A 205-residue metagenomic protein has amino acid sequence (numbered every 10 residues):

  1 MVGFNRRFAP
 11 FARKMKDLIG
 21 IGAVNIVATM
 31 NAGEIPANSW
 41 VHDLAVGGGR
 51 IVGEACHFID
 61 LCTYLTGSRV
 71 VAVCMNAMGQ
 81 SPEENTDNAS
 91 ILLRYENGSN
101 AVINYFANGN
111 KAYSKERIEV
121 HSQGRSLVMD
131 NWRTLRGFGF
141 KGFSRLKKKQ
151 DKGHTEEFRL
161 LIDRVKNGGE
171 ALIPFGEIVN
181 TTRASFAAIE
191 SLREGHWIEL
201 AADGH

Functional and structural regions predicted by a protein language model:
N5-P82, G195: Predominantly a Rossmann-like dinucleotide-binding segment in NAD(P)-dependent oxidoreductases
A12-K14, A37-H42, E84-D87, K115-E116 (+2 more regions): Short aromatic-enriched loop/helix-cap "lid" or pocket-rim segments at secondary-structure transitions that line
K14, E96, D163-H205: C-terminal helix-rich "cap/oligomerization" subdomain common to oxidoreductases
G20, A112-R117, F138-K148: A short, polar/proline- and glycine-enriched secondary-structure boundary/capping micro-motif
V46-V52, F143-K152: A short glycine-threonine-serine/GTX helix/turn-capping micro-motif
G53, I59-T134, T155-G169, G204-H205: Contiguous beta-strand/loop segments that form the cofactor/metal-binding neighborhood of enzyme cores
R136-L146, G153-L160: Interdomain hinge/lid region at the active-site interface of Rossmann-like NAD(P)-dependent oxidoreductases
